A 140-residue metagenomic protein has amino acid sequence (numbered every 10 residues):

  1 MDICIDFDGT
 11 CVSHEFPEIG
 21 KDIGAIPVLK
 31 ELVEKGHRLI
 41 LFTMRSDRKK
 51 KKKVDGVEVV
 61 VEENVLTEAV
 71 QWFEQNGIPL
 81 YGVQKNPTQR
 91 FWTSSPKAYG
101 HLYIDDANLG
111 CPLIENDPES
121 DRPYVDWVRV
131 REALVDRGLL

Functional and structural regions predicted by a protein language model:
M1-L140: HAD-like aspartate-dependent phosphatase fold
